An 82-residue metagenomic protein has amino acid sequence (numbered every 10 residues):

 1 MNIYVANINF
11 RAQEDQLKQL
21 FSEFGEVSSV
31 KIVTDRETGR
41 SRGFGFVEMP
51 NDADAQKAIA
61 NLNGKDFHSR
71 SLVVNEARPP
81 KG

Functional and structural regions predicted by a protein language model:
M1-R42, E48-G82: Intrinsically disordered, low-complexity RNA-binding regions enriched in Gly/Arg/Ser/Tyr
